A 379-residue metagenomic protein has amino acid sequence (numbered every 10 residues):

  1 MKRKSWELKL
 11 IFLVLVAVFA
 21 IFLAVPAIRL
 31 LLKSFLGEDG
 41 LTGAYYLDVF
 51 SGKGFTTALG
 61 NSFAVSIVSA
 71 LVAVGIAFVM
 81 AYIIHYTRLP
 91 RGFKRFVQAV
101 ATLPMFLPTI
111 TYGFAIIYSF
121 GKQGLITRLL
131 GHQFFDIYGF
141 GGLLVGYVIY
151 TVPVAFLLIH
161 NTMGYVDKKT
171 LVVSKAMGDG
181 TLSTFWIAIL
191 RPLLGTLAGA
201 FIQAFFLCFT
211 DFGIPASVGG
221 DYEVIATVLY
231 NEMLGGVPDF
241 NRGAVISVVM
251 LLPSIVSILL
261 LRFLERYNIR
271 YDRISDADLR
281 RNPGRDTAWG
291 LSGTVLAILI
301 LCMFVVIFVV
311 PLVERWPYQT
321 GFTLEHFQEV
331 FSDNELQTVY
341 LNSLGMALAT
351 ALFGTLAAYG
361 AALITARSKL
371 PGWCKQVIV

Functional and structural regions predicted by a protein language model:
M1-E7, I187-L190, L279-R285: Short, Lys/Arg-rich N-terminal segment immediately upstream of the first membrane anchor
K4, G43-F55, Y138, F209 (+4 more regions): Interhelical loop and adjacent transmembrane-helix boundary motif in polytopic membrane transport permeases
E7-E38, K53-G164, P192-G213, V245-L261 (+2 more regions): Membrane-water interface segments at the C-terminal ends of transmembrane alpha-helices in multi-pass inner-membrane
S34-A44, S119-L130, G219-T227, R266-S275 (+1 more regions): Peri-membrane helix termini and adjoining interfacial loops of integral membrane proteins
L36, A44-D48, R95-Q98, K168-A176 (+6 more regions): Short amphipathic alpha-helical coupling elements at transmembrane boundaries
S51, M163-L193, S368: Short helix-to-coil transition segments within interhelical loops that connect adjacent transmembrane helices
Y86, D167-V173, R266-D276, L363: Cytoplasmic membrane-interface regions of multi-pass membrane proteins
L259-S292: Alpha-helical transmembrane segments of integral membrane proteins
